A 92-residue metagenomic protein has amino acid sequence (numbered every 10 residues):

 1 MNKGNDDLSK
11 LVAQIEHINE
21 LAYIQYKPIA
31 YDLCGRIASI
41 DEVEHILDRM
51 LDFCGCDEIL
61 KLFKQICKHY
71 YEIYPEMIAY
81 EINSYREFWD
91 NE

Functional and structural regions predicted by a protein language model:
M1-K10: Short, charged, low-complexity amphipathic alpha-helix
L11-I18, E81, Y85: Amphipathic alpha-helix face/heptad-repeat signature
A13-K61: Amphipathic alpha-helical interaction modules
E58-E92: Amphipathic alpha-helical binding modules
